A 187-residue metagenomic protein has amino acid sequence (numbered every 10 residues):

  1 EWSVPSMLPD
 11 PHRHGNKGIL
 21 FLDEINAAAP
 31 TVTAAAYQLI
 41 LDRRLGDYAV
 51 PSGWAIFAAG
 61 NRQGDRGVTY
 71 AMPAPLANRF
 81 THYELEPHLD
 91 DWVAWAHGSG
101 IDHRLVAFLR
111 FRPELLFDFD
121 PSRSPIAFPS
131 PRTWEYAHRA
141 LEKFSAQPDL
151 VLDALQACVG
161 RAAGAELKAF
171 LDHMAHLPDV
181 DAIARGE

Functional and structural regions predicted by a protein language model:
E1-E187: C-terminal regulatory/interaction module of P-loop NTP-utilizing enzymes
